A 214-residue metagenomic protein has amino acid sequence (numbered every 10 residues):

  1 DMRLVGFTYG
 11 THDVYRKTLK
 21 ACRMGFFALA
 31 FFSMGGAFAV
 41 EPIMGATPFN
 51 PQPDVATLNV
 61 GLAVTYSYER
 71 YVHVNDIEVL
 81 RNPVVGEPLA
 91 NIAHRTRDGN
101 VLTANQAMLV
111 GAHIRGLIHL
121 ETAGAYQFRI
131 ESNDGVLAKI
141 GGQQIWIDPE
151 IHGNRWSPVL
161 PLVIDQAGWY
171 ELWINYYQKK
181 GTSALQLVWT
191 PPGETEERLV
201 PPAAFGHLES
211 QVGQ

Functional and structural regions predicted by a protein language model:
M2-V5: Extreme N-terminal basic, low-complexity initiation segments that serve as generic localization/processing leaders
T8-F26: Bacterial N-terminal signal peptides that target proteins for export
G25-G36: Bacterial N-terminal signal peptides
A39-Q127, E131-Q214: Extracellular/secretory pathway-exposed regions associated with glycan biology
